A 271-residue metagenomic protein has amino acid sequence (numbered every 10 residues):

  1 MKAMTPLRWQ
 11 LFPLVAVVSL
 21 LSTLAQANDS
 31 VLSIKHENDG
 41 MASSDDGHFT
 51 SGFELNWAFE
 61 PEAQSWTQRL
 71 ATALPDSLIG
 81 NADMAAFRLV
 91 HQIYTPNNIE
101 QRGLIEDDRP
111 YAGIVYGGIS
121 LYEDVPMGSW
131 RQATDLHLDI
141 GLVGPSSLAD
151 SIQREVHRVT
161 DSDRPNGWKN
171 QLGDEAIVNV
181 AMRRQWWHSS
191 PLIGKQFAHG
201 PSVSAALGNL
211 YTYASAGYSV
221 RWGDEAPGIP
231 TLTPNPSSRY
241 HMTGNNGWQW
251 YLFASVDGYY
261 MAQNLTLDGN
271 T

Functional and structural regions predicted by a protein language model:
L20-L24: N-terminal signal peptide c-region/cleavage motif recognized by signal peptidases
Q26-D29, P61-D83, D124-D135, H188-H199 (+1 more regions): Short loop/turn motifs that connect adjacent beta-strands in outer-membrane beta-barrel proteins
N28-R69: N-terminal ordered "arm"
V31, N97-Q101, R221-T271: Outer membrane beta-barrel transmembrane domains
L32-N38, A85-I93, L138-G144, P201-N209 (+3 more regions): Transmembrane beta-barrel strands of outer-membrane/channel proteins
G47-F53, D83, Y111-V115, T134 (+4 more regions): Residues that define the transmembrane beta-barrel architecture of outer-membrane proteins
F53-F59, L89, G117-E123, I140 (+4 more regions): Residues on the lipid-exposed face of transmembrane beta-strands in outer-membrane beta-barrel proteins
L74-S151: Long, hydrophobic/aromatic-enriched structural stretches that serve as scaffold segments
